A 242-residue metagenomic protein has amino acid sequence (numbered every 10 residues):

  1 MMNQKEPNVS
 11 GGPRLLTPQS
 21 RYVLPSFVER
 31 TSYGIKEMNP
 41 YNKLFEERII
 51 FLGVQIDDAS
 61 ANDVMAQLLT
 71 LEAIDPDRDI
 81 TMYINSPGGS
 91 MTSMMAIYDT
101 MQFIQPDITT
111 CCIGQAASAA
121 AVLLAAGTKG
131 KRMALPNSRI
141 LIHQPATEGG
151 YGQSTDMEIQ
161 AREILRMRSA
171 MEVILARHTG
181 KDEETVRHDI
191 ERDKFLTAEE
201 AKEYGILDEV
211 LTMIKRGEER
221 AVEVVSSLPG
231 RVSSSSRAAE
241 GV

Functional and structural regions predicted by a protein language model:
M1-A119, A126-V242: N-terminal organellar transit peptides
